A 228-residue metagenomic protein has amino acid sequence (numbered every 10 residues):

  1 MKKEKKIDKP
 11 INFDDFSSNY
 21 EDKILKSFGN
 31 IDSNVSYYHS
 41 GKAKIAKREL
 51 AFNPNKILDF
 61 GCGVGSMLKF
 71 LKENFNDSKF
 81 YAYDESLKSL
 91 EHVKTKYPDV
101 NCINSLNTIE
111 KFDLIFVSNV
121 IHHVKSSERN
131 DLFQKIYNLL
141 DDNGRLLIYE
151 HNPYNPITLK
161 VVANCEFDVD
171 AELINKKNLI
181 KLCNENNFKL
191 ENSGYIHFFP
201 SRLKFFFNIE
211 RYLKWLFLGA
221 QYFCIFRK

Functional and structural regions predicted by a protein language model:
K2-E49: Conserved class I S-adenosyl-L-methionine
P54-G63: Conserved class I S-adenosyl-L-methionine
V64-N101: Class I SAM-dependent methyltransferase SAM/SAH-binding core
F116: A conserved beta-strand element that flanks and buttresses the S-adenosyl-L-methionine
N130-D142: A short glycine-rich, Lys/Arg-flanked "PGG" loop and its adjoining helix->strand segment in the class I
N143-E150: Conserved beta-strand signature within the Rossmann-like core of class I S-adenosyl-L-methionine
A163-N178: Acceptor-substrate binding/catalytic loop of class I
E191-K228: A C-terminal cap/extension of S-adenosyl-L-methionine-dependent methyltransferases that defines the acceptor-substrate
